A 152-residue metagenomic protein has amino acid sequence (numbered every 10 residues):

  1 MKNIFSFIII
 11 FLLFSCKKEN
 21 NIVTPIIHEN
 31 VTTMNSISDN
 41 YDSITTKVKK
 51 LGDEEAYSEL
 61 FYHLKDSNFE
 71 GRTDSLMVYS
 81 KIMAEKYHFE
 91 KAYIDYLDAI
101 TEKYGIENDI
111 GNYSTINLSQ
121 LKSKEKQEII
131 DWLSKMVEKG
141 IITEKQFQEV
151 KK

Functional and structural regions predicted by a protein language model:
K2-F7: Sec-dependent signal peptide recognition, specifically the positively charged N-region followed immediately by
L12-S15: C-terminal motif of bacterial Sec signal peptides marking the signal peptidase cleavage site
K17-T24: Bacterial lipoprotein signal-peptidase II cleavage site
I37-K47, R72-K86, E125-M136: Amphipathic alpha-helices of TPR/Sel1-like and other helical repeat/solenoid scaffolds
K47-L60, L64-S67, K86-E90, K103 (+1 more regions): Short helix-capping/linker turns of helical repeat alpha-solenoids
S58-E59, D95, D131-W132: "A position-specific structural signal for the A-helix of alpha-solenoid helical repeats
H63, A99-E102, V150-K152: TPR/TPR-like alpha-solenoid repeats
K65-S75, T101-K139: Short coil/linker segments at helix-helix boundaries
